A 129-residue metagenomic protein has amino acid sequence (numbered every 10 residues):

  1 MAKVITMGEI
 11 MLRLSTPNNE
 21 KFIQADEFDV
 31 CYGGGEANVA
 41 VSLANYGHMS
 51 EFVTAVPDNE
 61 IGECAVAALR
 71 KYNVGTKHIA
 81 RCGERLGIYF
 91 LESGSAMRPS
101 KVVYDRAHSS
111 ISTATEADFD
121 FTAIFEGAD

Functional and structural regions predicted by a protein language model:
M1-K77, M97, K101, S109-F119: Glycine-rich phosphate/adenosyl-contacting loop at the front of the ribokinase-like
T76-R85: A short alpha-helix-loop-beta-strand transition element characteristic of N-terminal alpha/beta dinucleotide-binding
R81, S93-S95: Short polar/acidic secondary-structure junctions
E84-G87, R98: Short, basic and Ser/Thr-rich N-terminal targeting/leader segments
I88-E92: Short beta-strand scaffold segments in enzyme catalytic cores
A123-I124: Structural alpha-helical scaffold elements that stabilize or flank donor/cofactor-binding regions in carbohydrate
A128: An anion/phosphate-binding loop that grips the pyrophosphate of nucleotide cofactors and donors
